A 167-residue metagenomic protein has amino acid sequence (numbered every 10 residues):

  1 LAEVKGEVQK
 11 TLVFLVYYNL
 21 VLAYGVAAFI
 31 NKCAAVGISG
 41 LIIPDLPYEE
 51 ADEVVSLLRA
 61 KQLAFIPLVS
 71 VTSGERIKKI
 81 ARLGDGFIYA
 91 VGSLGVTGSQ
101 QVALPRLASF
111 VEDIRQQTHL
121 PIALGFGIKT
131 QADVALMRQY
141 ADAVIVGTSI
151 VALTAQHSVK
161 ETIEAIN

Functional and structural regions predicted by a protein language model:
L1-A2, V21-A27, I43-A60, S73-K79 (+3 more regions): Active-site-adjacent beta->alpha loops and helix N-cap segments on the catalytic face of soluble alpha/beta enzymes
L1-K32, V36: Glycine/small-residue-rich loop that forms an oxyanion/phosphate-binding "nest" at active or ligand-binding sites
E7-Y17, L58-L68, R115-G125: Short beta-strand/loop segments at the ligand-binding rim of alpha/beta enzyme cores
V8-L12, F87-G92: Short, basic/glycine-rich phosphate-binding loops at helix/coil junctions that contact nucleotide phosphates
C33-S39, R59-F65, R82-A90, Y140-V144: Glycine-enriched alpha-helix->loop->beta-strand junction motifs that scaffold or abut catalytic
I38-I42, P47-E50, Y89-G98, G127 (+1 more regions): Glycine-rich phosphate-binding active-site loops on the catalytic face of alpha/beta enzymes
T72-R82, Q117, L124, I128-V144: Catalytic cores of alpha/beta
A165-N167: Extended, intrinsically disordered, low-complexity segments
